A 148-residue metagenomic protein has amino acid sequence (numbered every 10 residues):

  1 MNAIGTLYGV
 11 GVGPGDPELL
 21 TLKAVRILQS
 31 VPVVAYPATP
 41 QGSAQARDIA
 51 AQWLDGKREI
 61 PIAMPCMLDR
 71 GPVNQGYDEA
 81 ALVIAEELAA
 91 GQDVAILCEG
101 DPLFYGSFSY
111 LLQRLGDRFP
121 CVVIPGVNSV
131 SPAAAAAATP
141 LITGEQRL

Functional and structural regions predicted by a protein language model:
N2-I62: Glycine-rich, flexible N-terminal cofactor/catalytic loop recognition
T6-V10, Q92-I96, C121, L148: Generic beta-sheet signal
P14-P17, P40, M67, E99-L103: Short glycine-rich anion-binding loops that position phosphate/pyrophosphate groups of nucleotides and phosphorylated
G15, V73-A85: Glycine-rich, highly charged phosphate/nucleotide-binding loops
L28-P32, G91, F119: Short, well-ordered alpha-helix to beta-strand connector turns
V34-A35, V94-C98: Short glycine-rich or small-residue beta-strand-to-loop segments that form or flank ligand, phosphate, metal/Fe-S
Q41-A44, M67-L68, N128-P132: Short gly/pro/ser/thr-enriched loop/turn and capping motifs at secondary-structure boundaries
G100, F104-L148: Class I SAM-dependent methyltransferase SAM-binding "motif I" and its flanking Rossmann-like core
